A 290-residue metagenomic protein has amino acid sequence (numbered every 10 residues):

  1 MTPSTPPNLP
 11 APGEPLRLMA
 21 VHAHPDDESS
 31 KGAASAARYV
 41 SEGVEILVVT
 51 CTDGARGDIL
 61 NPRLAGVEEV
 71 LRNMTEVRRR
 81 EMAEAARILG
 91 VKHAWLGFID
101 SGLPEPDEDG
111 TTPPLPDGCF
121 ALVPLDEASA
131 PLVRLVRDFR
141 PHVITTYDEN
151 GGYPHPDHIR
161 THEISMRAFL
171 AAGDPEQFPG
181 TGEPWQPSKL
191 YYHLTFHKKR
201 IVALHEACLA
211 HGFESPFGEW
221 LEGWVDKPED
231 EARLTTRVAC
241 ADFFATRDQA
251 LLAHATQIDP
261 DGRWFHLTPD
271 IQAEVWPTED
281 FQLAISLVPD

Functional and structural regions predicted by a protein language model:
M1-M19, P106-D290: Metal-dependent de-N-acetylase/amidase catalytic core
M1-R140, T268-I271, Q282-L287: Active-site rim/loop-helix segments in enzyme catalytic domains that contact anionic ligands
